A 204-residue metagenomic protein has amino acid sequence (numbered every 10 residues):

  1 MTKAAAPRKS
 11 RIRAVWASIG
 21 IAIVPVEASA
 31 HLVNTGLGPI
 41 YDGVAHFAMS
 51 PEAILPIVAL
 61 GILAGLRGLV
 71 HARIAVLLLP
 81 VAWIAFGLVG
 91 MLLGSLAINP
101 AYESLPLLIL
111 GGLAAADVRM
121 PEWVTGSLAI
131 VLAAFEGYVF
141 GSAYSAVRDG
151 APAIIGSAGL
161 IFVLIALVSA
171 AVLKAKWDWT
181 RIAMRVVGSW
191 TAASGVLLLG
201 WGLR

Functional and structural regions predicted by a protein language model:
T2-R204: Membrane metalloprotein/metal-transporter helix-bundle signature
